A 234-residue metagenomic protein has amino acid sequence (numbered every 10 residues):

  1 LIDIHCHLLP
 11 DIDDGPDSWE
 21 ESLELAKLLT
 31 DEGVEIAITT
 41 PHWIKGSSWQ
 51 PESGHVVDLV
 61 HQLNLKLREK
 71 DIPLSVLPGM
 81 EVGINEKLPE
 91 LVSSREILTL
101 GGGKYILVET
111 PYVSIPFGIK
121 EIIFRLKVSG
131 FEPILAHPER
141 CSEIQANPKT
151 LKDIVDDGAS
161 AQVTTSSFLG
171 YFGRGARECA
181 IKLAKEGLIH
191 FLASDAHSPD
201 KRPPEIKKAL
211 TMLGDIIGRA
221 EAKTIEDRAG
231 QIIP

Functional and structural regions predicted by a protein language model:
L1-I72: An N-terminally biased module of ancient metal coordination in phosphate/nucleic-acid-related enzymes
I2-I4, I38-T40, L77-E81, I134-A136 (+2 more regions): Active-site neighborhood of phospho(di)ester-bond hydrolases with catalytic His/Asp-centered motifs
H7-L9, H42-W43, G79-N85, P111-V113 (+3 more regions): Active-site beta-loop-alpha junctions enriched in small/polar residues
H7-P16, P148-V155, V163-S166: Metallo-beta-lactamase
T30, K127, V155, A184-K185: Non-catalytic positions within long, well-ordered alpha-helices that form the structural scaffold/packing of enzyme
W49-Q162: Extended substrate/RNA-proximal surfaces in nucleic-acid metabolism proteins
L188-P204: Short acidic/histidine-rich active-site segments
I206-P234: Mid-to-C-terminal alpha-helical segments outside catalytic/metal-binding sites
